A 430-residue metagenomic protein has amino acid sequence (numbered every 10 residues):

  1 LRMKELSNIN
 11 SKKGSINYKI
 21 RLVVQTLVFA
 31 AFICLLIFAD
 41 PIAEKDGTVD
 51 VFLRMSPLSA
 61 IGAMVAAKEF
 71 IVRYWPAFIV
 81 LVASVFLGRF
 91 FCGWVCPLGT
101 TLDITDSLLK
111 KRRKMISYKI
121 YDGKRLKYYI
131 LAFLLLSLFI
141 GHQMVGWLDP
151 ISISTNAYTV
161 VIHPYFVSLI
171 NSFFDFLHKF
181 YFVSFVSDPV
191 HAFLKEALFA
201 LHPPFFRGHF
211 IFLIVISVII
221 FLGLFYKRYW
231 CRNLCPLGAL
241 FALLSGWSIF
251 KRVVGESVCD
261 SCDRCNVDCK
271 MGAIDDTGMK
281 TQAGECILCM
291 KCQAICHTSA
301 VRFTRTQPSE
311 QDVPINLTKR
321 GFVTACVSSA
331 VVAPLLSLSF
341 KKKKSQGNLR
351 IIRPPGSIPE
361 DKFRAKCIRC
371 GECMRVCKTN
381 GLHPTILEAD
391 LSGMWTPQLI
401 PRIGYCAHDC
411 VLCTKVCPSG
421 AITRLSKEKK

Functional and structural regions predicted by a protein language model:
R2-M279, G284-K430: Non-ligating segments of multi-cofactor redox enzymes
